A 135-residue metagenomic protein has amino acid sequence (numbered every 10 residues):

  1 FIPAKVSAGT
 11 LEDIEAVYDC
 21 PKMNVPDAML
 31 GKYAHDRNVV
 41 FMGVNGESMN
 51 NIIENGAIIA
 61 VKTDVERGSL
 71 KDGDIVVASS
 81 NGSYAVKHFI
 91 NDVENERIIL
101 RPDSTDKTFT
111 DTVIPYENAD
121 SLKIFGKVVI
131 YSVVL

Functional and structural regions predicted by a protein language model:
F1-N55, R67-S69, Y131-L135: Short, positionally conserved secondary-structure boundary motifs
G43, A85-H88, K127: Residues located in well-ordered beta-strands
G56-I58, D74: Structural motif
D64-G68, N118: Short acidic low-complexity segments
K71-Y84, N91-N95: Short, compositionally biased
I90-L135: Glycine- and charge-enriched low-complexity intrinsically disordered segments
